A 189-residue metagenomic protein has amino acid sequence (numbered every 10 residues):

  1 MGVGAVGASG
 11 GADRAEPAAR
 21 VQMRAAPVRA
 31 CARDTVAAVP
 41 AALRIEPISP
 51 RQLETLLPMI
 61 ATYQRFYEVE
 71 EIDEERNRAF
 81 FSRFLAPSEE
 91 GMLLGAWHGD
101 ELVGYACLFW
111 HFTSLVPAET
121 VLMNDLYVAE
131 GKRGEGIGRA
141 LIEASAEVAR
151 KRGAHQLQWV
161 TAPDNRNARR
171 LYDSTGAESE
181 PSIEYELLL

Functional and structural regions predicted by a protein language model:
R44-P58, V69: A short beta-loop-alpha structural element at the N-terminal edge of CoA-dependent acyl/N-acetyltransferase catalytic
A61-R83: Conserved GNAT-fold acetyl-CoA-binding loop/helix
R83-G95, L122: A short helix-loop-beta-strand connector motif used in the catalytic cores of GNAT acetyltransferases and, in some
G95, E101-F109: Conserved beta-strand in the GNAT
A96, G134-R139: Glycine-rich acyl-CoA binding loop
L126-R133: A short, internal acetyl-CoA/4′-phosphopantetheine-binding micro-motif in the GNAT/acyltransferase core
R139, E143, K151, P163-P181 (+1 more regions): Conserved active-site alpha-helix within GNAT-family acetyltransferase domains
R150-V160: Conserved GNAT acetyl-CoA-binding A-motif
